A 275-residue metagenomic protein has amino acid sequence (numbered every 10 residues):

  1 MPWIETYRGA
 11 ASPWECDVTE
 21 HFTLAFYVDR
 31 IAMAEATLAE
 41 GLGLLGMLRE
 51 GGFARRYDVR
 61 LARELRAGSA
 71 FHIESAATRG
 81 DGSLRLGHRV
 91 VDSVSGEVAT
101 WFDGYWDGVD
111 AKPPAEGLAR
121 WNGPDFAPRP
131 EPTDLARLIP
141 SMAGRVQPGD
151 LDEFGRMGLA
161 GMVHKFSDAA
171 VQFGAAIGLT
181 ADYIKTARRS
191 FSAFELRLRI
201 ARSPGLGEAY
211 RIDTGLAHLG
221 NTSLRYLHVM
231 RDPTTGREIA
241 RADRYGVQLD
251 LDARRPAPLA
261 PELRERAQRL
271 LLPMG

Functional and structural regions predicted by a protein language model:
M1-R56, T100-E195, D250-G275: Hot-dog-fold acyl-thioester-processing enzymes
T6-Y7, D58-A70, A76-L138, I200 (+2 more regions): HotDog/MaoC-like acyl-thioester-processing domains
